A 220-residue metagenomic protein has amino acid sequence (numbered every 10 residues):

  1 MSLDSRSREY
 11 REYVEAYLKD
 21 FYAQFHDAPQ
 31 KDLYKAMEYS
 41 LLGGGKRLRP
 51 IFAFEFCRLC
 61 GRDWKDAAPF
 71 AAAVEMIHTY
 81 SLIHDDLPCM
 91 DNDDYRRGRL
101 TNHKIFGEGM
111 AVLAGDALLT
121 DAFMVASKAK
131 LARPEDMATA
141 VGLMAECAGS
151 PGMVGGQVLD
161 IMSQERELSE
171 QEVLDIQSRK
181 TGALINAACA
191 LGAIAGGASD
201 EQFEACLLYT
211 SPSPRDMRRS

Functional and structural regions predicted by a protein language model:
M1-I77, I83, C89-D91, R96-T101 (+1 more regions): Conserved N-terminal diphosphate/IPP-binding helix and adjacent helical/loop segment of trans-prenyltransferase domains
Y22, A117-L131, M144-S150, I185-A193: Histidine- and acidic-residue-rich, metal-dependent catalytic cores
F52, A122, G156: Residue-level signal for inorganic ion chemistry
D63-M76, M137-L143, Q202-L208: Alpha-helical scaffolds flanking conserved acidic
N92-A117, R166-A183: Divalent-cation-assisted or electrostatically stabilized phosphate/pyrophosphate-binding catalytic cores
A126, A140-S150, V154-V173, A187: Amphipathic alpha-helical interface segments
A126-A140, Q164-Q171, L191-E204: Inter-helical turn/loop segments and adjacent helix faces that build the functional surface of alpha-helical bundle
Y209-D216: Conserved small/polar residues in nucleotide/adenosyl-binding loops
